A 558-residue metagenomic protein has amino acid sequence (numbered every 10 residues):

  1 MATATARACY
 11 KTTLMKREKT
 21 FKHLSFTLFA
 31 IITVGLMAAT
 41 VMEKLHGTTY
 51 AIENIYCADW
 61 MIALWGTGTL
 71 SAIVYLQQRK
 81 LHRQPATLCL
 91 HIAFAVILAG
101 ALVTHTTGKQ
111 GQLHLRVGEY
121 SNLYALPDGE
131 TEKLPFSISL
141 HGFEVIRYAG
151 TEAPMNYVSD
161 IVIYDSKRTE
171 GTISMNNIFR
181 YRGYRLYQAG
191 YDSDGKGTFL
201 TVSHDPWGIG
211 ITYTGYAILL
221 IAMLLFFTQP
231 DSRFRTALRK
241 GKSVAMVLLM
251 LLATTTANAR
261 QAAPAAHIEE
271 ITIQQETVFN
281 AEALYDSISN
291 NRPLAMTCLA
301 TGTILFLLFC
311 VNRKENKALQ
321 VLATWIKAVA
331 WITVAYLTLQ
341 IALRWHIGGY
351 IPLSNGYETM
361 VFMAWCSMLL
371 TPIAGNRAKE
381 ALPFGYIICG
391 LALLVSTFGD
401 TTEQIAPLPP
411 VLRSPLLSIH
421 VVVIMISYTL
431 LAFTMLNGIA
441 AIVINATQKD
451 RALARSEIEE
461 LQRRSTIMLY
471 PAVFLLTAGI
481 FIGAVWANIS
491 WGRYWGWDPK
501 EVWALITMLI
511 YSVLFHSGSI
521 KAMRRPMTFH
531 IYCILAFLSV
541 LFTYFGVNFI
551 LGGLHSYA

Functional and structural regions predicted by a protein language model:
M1-A558: Solvent-exposed, non-transmembrane regions of integral membrane proteins
